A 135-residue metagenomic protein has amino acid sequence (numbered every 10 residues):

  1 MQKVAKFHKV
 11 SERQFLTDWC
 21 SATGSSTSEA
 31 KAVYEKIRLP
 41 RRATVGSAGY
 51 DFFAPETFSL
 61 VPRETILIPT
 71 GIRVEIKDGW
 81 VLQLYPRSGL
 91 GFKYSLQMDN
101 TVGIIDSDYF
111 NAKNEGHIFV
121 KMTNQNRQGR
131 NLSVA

Functional and structural regions predicted by a protein language model:
M1-A135: Non-catalytic terminal segments and appended small domains
